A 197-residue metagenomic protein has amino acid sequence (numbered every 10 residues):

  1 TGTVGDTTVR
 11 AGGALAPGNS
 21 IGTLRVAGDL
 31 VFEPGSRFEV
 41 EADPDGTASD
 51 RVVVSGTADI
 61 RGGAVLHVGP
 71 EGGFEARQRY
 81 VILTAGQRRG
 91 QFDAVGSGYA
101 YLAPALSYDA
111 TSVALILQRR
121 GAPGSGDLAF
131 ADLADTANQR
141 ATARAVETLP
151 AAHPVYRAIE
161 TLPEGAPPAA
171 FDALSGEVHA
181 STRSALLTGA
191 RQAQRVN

Functional and structural regions predicted by a protein language model:
T1-V81, Q87: Extracellular beta-strand/loop-rich repeat segments of large surface/secreted proteins
P70-N197: Outer-membrane translocation/initiation segment of Type V secreted surface proteins
